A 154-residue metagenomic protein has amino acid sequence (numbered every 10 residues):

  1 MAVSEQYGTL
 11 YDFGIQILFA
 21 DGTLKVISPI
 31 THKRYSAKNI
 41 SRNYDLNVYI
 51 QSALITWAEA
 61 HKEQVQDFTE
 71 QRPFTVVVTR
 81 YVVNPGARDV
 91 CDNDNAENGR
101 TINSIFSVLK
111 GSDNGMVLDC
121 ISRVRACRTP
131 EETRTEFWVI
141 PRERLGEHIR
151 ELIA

Functional and structural regions predicted by a protein language model:
M1-A154: Acidic, proline/glycine-enriched N-terminal capping motif
